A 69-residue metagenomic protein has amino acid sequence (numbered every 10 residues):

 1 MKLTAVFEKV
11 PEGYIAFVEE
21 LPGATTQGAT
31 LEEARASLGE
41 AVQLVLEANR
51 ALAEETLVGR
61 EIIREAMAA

Functional and structural regions predicted by a protein language model:
M1-K2, E32, A36-A69: Short, charged, surface-exposed hinge/linker loops at domain edges that act as mobile lids or interdomain connectors
L3-V6, T26-Q27: A broad, low-specificity signal for short, low-complexity segments enriched in glycine/proline and polar/charged
V6-E19: Short aromatic-glycine-(Arg/Gly/Cys) micro-motifs in beta-strand/loop hairpins
V10, L21-P22, I63, M67: Intrinsically disordered, low-complexity regions of eukaryotic proteins
P22-L31: A short, exposed loop/beta-hairpin motif centered on an aromatic-Gly-Thr core
